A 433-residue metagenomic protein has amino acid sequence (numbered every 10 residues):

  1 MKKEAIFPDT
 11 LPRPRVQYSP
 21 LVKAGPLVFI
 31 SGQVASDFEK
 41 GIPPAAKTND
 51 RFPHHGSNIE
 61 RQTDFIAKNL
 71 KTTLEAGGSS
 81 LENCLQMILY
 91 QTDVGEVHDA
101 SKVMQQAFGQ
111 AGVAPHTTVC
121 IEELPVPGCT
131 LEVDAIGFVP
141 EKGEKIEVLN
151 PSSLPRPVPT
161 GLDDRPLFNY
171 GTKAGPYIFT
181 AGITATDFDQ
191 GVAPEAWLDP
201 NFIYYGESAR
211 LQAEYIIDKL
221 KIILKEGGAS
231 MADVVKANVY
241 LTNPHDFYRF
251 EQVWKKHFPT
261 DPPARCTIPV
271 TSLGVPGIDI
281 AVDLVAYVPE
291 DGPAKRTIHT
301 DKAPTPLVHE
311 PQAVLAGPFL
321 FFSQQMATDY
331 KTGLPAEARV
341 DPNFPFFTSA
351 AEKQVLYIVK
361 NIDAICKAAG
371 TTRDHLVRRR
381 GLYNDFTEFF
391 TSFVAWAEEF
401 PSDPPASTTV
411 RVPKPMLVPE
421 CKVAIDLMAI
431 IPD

Functional and structural regions predicted by a protein language model:
M1-K68, T72-D218, I222-K236, L241-K360 (+2 more regions): N-terminal presequence-like segments and the immediate start of the first folded domain
